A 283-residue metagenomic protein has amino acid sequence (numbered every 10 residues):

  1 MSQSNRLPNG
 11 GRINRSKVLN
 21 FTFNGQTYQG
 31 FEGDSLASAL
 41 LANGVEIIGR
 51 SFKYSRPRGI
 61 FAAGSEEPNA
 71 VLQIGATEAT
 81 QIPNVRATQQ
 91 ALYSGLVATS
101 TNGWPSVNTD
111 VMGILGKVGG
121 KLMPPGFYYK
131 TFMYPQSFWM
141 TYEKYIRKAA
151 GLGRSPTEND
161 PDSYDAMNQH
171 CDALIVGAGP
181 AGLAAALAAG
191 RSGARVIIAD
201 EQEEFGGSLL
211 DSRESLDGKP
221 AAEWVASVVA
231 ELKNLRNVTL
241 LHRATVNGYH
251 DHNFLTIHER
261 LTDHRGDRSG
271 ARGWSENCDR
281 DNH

Functional and structural regions predicted by a protein language model:
S2-H283: Residues forming the flavin
